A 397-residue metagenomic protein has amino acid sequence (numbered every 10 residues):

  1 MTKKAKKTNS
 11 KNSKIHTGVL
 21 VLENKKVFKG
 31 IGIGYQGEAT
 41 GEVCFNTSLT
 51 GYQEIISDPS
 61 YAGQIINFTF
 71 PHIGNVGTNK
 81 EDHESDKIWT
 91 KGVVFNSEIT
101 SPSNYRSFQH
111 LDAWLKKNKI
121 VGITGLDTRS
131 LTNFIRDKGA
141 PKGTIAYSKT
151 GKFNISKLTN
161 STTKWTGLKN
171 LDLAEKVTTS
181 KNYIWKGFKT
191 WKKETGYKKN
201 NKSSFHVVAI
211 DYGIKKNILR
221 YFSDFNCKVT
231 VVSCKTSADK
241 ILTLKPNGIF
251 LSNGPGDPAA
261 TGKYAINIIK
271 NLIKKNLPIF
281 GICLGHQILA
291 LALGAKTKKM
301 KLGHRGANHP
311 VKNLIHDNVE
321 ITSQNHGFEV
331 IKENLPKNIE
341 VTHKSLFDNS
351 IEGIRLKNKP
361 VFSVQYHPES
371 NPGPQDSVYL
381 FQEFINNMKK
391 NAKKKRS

Functional and structural regions predicted by a protein language model:
T2-L244, G256, I273, N371-G373 (+1 more regions): RNA-binding accessory domains that recognize and position tRNA/RNA substrates
L22-N24, K138, L314-H316, K357-N358: Short acidic-glycine loop/turn motifs at beta-strand connectors
G32-I33, F70, L302, R355 (+1 more regions): Short clusters of small/polar residues that mark proteolytic maturation junctions
V121, H206, P278-F280, K296 (+1 more regions): Proline-centered loop/turn at the N-terminus of a beta-strand
D127, C283, H326, H367: Active-site glycine-centered loops adjacent to acidic/histidine catalytic or metal-binding residues that shape
N247-I321, G327-K332, G373-N391: Cysteine-nucleophile active-site neighborhood
N318-K359, Y366, R396-S397: Catalytic beta-strand/loop cores that center a nucleophilic Ser/Cys/Thr and support acyl-enzyme chemistry
